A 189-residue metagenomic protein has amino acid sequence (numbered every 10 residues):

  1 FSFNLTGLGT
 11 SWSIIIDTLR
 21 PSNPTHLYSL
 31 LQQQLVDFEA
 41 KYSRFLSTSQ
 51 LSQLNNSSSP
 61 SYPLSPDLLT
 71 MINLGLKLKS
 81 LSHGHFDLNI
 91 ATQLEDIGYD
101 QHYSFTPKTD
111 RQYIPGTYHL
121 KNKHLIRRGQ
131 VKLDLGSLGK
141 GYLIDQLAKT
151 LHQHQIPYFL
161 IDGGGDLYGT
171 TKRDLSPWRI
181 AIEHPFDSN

Functional and structural regions predicted by a protein language model:
F1-N189: Mature catalytic core of soluble alpha/beta enzymes
